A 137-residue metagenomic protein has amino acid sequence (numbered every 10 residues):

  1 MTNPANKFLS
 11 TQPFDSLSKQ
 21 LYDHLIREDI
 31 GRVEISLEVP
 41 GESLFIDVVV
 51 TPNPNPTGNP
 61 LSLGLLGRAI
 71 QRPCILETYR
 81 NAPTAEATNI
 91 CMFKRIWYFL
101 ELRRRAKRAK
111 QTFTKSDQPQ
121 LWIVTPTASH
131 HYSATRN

Functional and structural regions predicted by a protein language model:
M1-N137: Accessory alpha/beta interaction modules
